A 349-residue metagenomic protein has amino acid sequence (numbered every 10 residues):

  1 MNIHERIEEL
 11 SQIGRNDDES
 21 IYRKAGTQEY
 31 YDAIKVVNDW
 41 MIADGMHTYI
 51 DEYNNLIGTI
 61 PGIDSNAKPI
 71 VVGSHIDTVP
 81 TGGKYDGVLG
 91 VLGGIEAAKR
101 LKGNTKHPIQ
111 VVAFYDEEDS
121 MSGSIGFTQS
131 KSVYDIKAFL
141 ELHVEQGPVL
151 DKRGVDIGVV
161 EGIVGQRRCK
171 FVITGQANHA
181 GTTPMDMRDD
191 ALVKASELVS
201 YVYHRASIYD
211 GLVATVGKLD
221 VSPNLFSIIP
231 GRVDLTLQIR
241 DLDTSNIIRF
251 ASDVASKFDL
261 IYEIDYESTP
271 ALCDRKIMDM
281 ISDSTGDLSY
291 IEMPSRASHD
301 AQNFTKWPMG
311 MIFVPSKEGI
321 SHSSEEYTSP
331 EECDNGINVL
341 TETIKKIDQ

Functional and structural regions predicted by a protein language model:
M1-T27, Y115, I264, I320: N-terminal capping segment at the start of a domain
R6-S11, N16, G73-S74, Y290-I344: Zn-dependent metallopeptidase/amidohydrolase metal-coordination segment
R15-P61: A non-catalytic alpha/beta surface segment that caps or lines the substrate-entry region of metallo-dependent hydrolase
R23-G26, T215-L225, L235-L242, L260-M278 (+1 more regions): A short beta-alpha structural unit
W40, D44, L56-Y85, L89: Catalytic-core environment of secreted peptidases
Y49-D51, P108, H204-V216, F226 (+3 more regions): Flexible, glycine/charged-enriched surface loops at secondary-structure junctions
V72-H75, T81-D119, R167-I173, T182-R205 (+2 more regions): Alpha-helical metal-binding/catalytic segments enriched in His/Glu/Asp
D116, I125-T244: Midchain, well-structured core segments that form catalytic/ion-binding scaffolds
